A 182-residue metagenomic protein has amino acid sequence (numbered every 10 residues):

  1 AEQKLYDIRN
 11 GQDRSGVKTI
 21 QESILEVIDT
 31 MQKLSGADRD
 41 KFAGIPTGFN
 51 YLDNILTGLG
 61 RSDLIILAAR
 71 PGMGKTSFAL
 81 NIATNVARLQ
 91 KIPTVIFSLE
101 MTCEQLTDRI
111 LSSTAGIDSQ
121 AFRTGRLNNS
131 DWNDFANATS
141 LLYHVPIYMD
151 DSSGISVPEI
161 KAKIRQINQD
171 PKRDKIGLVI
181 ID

Functional and structural regions predicted by a protein language model:
A1-R61, I117, D131-N133, N137-P146 (+1 more regions): Core recognition of P-loop NTPase motor domains used across DNA-transaction enzymes
N54, N85, L89-K175: Cytosolic-facing regulatory segments adjacent to core modules
R61-I65, I92: Pre-Walker A (Motif I) flank of P-loop NTPase domains
A69: The Walker A (P-loop) glycine that initiates the GxxxxGKT/S ATP-binding motif of P-loop NTPases
G72: Walker A (P-loop) phosphate-binding loop of P-loop NTPases
K75: Conserved lysine of the Walker
I176-I181: Helical hairpin unit composed of two closely spaced alpha helices linked by a short loop
